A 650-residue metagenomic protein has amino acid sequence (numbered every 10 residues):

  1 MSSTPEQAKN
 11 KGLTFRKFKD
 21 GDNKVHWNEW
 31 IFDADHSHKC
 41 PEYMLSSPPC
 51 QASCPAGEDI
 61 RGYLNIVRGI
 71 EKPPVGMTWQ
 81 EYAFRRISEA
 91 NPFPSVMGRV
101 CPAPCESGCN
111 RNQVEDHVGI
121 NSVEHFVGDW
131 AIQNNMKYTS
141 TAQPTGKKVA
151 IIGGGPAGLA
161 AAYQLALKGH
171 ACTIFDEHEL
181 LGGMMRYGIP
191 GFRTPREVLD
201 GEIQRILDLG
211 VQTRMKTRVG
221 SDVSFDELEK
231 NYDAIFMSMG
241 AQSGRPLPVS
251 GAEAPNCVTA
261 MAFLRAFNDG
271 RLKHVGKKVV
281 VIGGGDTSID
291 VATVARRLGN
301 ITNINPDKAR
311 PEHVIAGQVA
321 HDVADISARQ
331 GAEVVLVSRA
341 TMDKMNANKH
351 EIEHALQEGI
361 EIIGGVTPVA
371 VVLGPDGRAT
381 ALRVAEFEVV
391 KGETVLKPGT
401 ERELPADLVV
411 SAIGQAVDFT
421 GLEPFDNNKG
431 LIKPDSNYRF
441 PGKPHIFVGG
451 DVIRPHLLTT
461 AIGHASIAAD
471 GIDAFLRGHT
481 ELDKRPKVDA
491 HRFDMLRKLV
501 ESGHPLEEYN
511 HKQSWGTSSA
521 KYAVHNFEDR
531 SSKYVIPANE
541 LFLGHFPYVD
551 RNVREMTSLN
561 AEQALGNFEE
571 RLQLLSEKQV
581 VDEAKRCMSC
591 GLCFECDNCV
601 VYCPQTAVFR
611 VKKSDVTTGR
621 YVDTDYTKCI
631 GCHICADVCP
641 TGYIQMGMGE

Functional and structural regions predicted by a protein language model:
M1-K148, R196, I235-E253, G374-P375 (+7 more regions): Ferredoxin-type iron-sulfur electron-transfer modules and their immediate structural context
V25-W27, P49-Q51, E58-V75, F84 (+9 more regions): Beta1-alpha1 glycine-rich phosphate/pyrophosphate-binding loop at the start of Rossmann-like nucleotide-binding domains
V123-Q143, G201-S221, G244-A328, N427-K443: Glycine-rich dinucleotide-binding loop and its adjacent helix/turn
I152, F175-E177, K216, M237-M239 (+24 more regions): Generic beta-strand/beta-sheet core signal
P156-A161, C172, S243, V281 (+9 more regions): Extended, hydrophobic alpha-helical segments in both membrane/secreted and soluble proteins
L181-G182, D222-V223, S243-P246, R265-F267 (+8 more regions): Flexible loop/turn segments at secondary-structure boundaries
M215-I235, L373-R402, G619: Conserved beta-strand-loop-beta-strand element in the redox core of flavoprotein oxidoreductases
P255-V279, R297-N300, P306, V371 (+3 more regions): FAD-site-proximal beta/loop scaffold in flavoenzymes
